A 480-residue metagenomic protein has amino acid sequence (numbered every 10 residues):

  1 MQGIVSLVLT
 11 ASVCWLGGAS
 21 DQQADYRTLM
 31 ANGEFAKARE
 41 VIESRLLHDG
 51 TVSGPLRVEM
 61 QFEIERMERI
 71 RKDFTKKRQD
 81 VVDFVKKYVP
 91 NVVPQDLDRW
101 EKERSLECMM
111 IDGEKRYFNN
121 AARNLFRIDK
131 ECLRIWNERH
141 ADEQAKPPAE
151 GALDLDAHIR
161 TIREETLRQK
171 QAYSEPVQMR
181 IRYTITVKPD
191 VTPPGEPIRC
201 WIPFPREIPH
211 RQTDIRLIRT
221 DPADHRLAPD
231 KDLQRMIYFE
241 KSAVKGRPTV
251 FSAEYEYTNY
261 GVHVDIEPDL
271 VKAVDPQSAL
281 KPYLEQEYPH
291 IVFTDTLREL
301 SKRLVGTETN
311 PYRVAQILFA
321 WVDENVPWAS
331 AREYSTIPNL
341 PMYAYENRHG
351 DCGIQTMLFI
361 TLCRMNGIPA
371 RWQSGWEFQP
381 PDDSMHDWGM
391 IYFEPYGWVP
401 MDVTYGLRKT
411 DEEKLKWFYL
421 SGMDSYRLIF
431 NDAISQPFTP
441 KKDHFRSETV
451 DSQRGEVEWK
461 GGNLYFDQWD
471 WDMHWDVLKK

Functional and structural regions predicted by a protein language model:
L9-D21: Bacterial Sec-dependent signal peptides at the C-terminal "C-region" and cleavage site
G33, P229-I237, A243-E346: Acidic low-complexity segments
R45-L46, V52: Alpha-helical solenoid scaffolds that mediate protein-protein interactions, centered on TPR/SEL1-like repeats but also
E63-H263: Intrinsically disordered, low-complexity N-terminal segments that are enriched in acidic
T307-W388, Y392-P395, K409-E412, K416-L420: Active-site neighborhood of thiol-dependent amide/isopeptide-bond enzymes
M365, P381-K480: Active-site rim recognition segments
